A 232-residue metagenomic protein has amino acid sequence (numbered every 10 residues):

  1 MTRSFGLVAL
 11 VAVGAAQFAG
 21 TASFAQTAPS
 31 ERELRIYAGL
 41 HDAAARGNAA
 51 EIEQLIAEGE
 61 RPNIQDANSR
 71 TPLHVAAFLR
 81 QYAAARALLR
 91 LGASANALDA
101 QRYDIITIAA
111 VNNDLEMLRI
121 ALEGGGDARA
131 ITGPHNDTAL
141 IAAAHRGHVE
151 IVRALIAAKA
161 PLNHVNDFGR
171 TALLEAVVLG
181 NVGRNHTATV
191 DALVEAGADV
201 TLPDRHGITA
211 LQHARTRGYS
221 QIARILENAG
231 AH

Functional and structural regions predicted by a protein language model:
M1-A9: Bacterial N-terminal signal peptides that target proteins for export
G20-E58, A67-R70, R90, N228 (+1 more regions): Intrinsically disordered, low-complexity regulatory segments in ankyrin-centric signaling systems
E33, D66, D99, T132-G133 (+2 more regions): Ankyrin repeat boundary/linker residues
I36, S69, R102, H135-N136 (+2 more regions): Start-of-repeat signature of ankyrin repeats
D42-G47, V75-Q81, I108-D114, A142-H148 (+2 more regions): Ankyrin repeat A-helix N-terminal signature
N48-I56, Q81-L89, D114-E123, H148-I156 (+2 more regions): Ankyrin repeat structural motif
P62, A95, A128-R129, L162 (+1 more regions): Ankyrin-repeat inter-repeat connecting loop/turn
V200-H232: Leucine-rich solenoid repeat scaffolds
